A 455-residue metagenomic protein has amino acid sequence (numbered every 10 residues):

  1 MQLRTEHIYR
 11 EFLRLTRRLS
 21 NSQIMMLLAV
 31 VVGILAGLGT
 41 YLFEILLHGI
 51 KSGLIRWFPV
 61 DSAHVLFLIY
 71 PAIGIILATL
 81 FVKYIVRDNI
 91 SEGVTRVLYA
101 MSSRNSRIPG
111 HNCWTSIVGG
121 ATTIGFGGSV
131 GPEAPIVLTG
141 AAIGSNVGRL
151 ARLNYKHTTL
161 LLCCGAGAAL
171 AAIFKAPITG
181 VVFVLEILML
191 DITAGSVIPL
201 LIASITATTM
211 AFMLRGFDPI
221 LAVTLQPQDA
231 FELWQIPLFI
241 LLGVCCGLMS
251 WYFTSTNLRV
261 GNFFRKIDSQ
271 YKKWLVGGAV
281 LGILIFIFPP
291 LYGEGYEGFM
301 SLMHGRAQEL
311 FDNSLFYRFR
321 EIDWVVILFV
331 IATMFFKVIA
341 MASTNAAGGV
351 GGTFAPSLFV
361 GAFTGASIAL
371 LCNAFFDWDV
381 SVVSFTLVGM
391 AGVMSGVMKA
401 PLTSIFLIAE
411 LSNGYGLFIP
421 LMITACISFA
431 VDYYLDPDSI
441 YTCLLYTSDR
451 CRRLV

Functional and structural regions predicted by a protein language model:
M1-S448, V455: Alpha-helical transmembrane segments and immediately membrane-proximal extracytoplasmic
